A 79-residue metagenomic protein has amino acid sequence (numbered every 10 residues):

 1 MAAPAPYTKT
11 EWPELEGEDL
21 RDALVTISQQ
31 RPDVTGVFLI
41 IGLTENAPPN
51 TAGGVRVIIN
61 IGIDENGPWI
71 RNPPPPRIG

Functional and structural regions predicted by a protein language model:
M1, I78-G79: Short, solvent-exposed mixed-charge patches
A2-P13, N72: Acidic/histidine-rich, surface-exposed loop or edge segments in extracytoplasmic proteins
E14-E18: A glycine-biased structural micro-motif
L20, Q29-L39: LysM (lysin motif) carbohydrate-binding repeats in extracellular/periplasmic proteins that recognize
D33, P49, P74-R77: Generic low-complexity segments that are intrinsically disordered, proline-rich and/or Lys/Arg-biased
T35-N60: BRCT (BRCA1 C-terminal) domain core and associated BRCT-interaction motifs
G54-I78: C-terminal edge-of-domain segments
